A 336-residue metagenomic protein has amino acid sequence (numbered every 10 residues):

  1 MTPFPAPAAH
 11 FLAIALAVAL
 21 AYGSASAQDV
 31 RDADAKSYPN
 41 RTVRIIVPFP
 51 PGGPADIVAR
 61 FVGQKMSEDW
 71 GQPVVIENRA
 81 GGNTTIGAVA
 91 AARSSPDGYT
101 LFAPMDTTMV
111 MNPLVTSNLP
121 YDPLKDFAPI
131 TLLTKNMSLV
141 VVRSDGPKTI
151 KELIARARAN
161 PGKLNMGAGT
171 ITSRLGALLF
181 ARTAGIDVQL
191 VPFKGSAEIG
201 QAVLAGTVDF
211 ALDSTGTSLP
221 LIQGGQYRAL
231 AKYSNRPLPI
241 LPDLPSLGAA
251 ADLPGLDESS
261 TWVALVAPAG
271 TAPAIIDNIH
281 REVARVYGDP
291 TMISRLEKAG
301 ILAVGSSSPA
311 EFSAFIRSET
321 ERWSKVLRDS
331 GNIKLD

Functional and structural regions predicted by a protein language model:
M1-N40, K334-D336: Short, low-complexity disordered leader/linker segments with a strong preference for bacterial N-terminal type II
A27-K125, G162-K163, T172-S173, G185-S214 (+3 more regions): N-terminal (or domain-start) structured segment
D32-A35, D126-I130, G248-D257: Short beta-strand/turn micro-motifs at beta-sheet edges
N40-T42, Q223, P273-D336: An extracytoplasmic/periplasmic, membrane-proximal ligand-sensing/linker region
M66, A90-T100, L114-E198, L247 (+1 more regions): Hinge/capping helix and adjacent helix->loop/strand transition within the periplasmic-binding protein
D106, D145, G216-T217, T291: Alpha-helix/helix-capping structural signal
K135, S218-Y287, S318-E321, L335: C-terminal lobe and pocket-closing loops of periplasmic/extracytoplasmic Venus-flytrap solute-binding proteins
